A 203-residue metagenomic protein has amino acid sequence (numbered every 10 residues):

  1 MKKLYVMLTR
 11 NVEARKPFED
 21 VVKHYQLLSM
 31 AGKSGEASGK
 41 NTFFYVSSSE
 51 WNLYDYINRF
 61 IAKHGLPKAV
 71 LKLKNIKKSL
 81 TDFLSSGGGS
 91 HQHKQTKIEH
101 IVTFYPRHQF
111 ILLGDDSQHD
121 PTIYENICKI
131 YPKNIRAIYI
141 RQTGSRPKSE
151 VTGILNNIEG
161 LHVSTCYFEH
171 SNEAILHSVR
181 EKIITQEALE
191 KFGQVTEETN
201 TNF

Functional and structural regions predicted by a protein language model:
M1-S86, T152: Alpha-helical substrate-recognition element adjacent to the catalytic core
S49-F203: C-terminal cap/substrate-recognition subdomain and adjoining C-terminal extension of metal-dependent phosphatase-like
